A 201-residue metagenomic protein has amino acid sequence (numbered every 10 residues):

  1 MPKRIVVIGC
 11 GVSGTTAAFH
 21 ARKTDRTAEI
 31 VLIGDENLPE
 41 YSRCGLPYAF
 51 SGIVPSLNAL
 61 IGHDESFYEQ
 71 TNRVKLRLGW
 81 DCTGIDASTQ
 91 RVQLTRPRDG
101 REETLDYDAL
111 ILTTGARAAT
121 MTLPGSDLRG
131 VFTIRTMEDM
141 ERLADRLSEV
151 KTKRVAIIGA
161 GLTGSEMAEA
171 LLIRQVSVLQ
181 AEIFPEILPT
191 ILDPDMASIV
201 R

Functional and structural regions predicted by a protein language model:
M1-I8, I61-G62, S66-R154: FAD-binding core/adjacent interface of flavoenzyme oxidoreductases
P2-K75, A168-D195: Beta1-alpha1 glycine-rich phosphate/pyrophosphate-binding loop at the start of Rossmann-like nucleotide-binding domains
G9-S13, R135-T136, G159-G161: Glycine-rich Rossmann-fold phosphate-binding loop(s) that bind the pyrophosphate of adenine dinucleotide cofactors
E40, T120-M121, S165-E166: Glycine/Thr-rich phosphate-binding loops of Rossmann-like dinucleotide-binding domains
L60-I61, E103, T163, M196: Residue-level preference for nonpolar/small residues embedded in alpha-helices
M137-D139, G161-T163, P185-E186: Short acidic/polar capping segments at secondary-structure boundaries
I157-I158, A181: Hydrophobic residues in beta-strands of the RecA-like P-loop NTPase core, especially within AAA+ ATPase
